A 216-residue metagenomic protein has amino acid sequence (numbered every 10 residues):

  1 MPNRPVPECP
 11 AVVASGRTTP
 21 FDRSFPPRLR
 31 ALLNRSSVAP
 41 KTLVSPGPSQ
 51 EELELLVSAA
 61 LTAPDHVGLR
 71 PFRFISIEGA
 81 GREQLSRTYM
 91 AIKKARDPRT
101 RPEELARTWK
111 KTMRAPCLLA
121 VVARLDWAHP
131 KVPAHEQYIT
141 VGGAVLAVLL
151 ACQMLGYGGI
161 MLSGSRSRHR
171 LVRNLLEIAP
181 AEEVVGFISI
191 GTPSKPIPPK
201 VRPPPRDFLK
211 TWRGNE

Functional and structural regions predicted by a protein language model:
M1-R114, E216: N-terminal amphipathic, basic helical "cap/leader" segment at the start of enzyme domains
A31, L118-A120, F187-S189, T211: Conserved hydrophobic/aromatic beta-strand scaffold that supports enzyme active sites
A39, L125-P133, W212-E216: Helix-biased detector of long, well-ordered alpha-helical tracts
A60, L119, L125-L175: Small-aliphatic-rich amphipathic alpha-helix that forms the alpha element of a beta-alpha
A80-Q84, M90-A91, L125-W127, R170 (+1 more regions): Short, charged/polar surface micro-motifs in flexible loops or helix N-caps
W109-K111, L176-V201: A glycine-rich helix N-cap at a beta->alpha junction
P116-L118, G159, E183-V185: Structural motif
P198-E216: Phosphate/diphosphate-binding glycine-rich loops and adjacent basic-rich segments that engage nucleotide
